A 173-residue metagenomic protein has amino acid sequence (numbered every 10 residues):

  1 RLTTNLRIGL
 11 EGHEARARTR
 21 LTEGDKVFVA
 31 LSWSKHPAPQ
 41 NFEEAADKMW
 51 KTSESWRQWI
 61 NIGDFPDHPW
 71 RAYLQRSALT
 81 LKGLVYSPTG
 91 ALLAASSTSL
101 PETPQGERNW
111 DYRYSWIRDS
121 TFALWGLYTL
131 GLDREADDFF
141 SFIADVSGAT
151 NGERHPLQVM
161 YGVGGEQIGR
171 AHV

Functional and structural regions predicted by a protein language model:
R1-H172: Acidic, mature catalytic/reactive cores of soluble proteins
